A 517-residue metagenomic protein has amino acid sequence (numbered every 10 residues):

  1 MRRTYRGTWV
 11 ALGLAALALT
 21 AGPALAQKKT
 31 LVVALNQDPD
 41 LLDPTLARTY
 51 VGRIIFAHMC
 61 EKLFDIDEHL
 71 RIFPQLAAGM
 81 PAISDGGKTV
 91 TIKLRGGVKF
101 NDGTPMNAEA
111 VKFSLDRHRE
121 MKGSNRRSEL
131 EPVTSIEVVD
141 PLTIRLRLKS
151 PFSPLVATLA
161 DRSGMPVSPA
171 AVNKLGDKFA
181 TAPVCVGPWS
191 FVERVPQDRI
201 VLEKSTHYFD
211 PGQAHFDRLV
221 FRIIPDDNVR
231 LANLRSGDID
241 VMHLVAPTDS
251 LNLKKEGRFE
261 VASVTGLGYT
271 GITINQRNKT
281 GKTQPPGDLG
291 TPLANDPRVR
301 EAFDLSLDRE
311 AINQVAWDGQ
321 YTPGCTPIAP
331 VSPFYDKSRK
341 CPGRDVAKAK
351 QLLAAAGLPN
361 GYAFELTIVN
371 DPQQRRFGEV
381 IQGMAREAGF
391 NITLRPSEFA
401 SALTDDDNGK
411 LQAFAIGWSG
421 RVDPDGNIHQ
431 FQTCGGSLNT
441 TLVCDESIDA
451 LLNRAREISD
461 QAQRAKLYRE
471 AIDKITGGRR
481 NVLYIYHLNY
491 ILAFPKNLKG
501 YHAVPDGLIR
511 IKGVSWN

Functional and structural regions predicted by a protein language model:
M1-A11: Bacterial N-terminal signal peptides that target proteins for export
A11-T20: Bacterial N-terminal signal peptides
G22-A26: Sec/Tat signal peptide C-region and signal peptidase I cleavage site
A34-D85, D116, V184-C185: N-terminal lobe/hinge region of extracytoplasmic solute-binding protein
E68, P81, K88-T89, R95-R126 (+6 more regions): Extracytoplasmic/periplasmic ligand-capture domains
K93, R127-A171: Surface-exposed binding/hinge segments that line and control ligand-binding clefts or catalytic entry sites
D318-R339, I491-P495: Mature extracytoplasmic/periplasmic domains
L492-N517: Long beta-strand-rich cores associated with HINT superfamily self-processing modules
